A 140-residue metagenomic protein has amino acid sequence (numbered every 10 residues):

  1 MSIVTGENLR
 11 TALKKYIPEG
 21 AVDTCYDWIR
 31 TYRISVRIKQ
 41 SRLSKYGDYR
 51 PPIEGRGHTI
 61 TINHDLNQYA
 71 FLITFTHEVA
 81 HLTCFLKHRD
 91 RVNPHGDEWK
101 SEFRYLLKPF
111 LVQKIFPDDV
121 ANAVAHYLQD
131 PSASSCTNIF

Functional and structural regions predicted by a protein language model:
S2-P52, T59, D65, R89-F140: Metalloprotease/metallohydrolase-associated module, dominated by Zn2+-dependent proteases
H64-L72: Secondary-structure capping and boundary motifs in well-ordered enzyme cores
I73-L86: Active-site recognition of the HExxH zinc-binding catalytic motif
